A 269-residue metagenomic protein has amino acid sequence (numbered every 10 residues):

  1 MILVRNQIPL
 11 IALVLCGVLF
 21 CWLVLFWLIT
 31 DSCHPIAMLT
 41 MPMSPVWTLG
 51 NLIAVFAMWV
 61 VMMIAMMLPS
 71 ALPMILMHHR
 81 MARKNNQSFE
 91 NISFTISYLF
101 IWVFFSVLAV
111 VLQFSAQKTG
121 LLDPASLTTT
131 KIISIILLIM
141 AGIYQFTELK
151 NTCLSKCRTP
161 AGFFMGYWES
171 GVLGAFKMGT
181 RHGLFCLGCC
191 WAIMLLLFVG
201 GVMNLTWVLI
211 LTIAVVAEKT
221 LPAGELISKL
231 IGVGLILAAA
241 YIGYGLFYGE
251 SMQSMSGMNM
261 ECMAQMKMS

Functional and structural regions predicted by a protein language model:
M1-V60, Q117, L121-S126, E148-E169 (+1 more regions): Histidine-/acidic- and/or cysteine-rich, low-complexity loops and terminal segments associated with membrane
L10-V14, W47, N51-V55, E90 (+4 more regions): Residue-level signature of transmembrane alpha-helical entry/exit and packing/kink sites in multi-pass membrane
G50-A65, L127-I143: Alpha-helical transmembrane segments
F56-L99, V103: Juxtamembrane transmembrane-helix termini in multi-pass membrane transport proteins
Q87-S115, C189-A223, L230-L235: A small-residue-rich subset of transmembrane alpha-helices
V103-L121, K131-T159: Transmembrane alpha-helix/helix-exit interface in multi-pass inner-membrane proteins
S106-Q113, F185, A240-S254: Hydrophobic alpha-helical transmembrane segments in multi-pass integral membrane proteins
G142-T152, G174, M178-V202: Alpha-helical transmembrane segments of helical membrane proteins, especially in multi-pass transport, channel
